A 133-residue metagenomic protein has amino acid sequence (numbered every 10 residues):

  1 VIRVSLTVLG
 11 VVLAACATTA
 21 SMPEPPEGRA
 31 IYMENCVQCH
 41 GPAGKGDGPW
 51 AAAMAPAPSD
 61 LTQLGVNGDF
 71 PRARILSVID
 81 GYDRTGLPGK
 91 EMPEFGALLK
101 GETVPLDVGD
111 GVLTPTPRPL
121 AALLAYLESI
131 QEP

Functional and structural regions predicted by a protein language model:
V1-C16: Sec-dependent bacterial lipoprotein signal peptides
A15-I31: Electrostatic cytochrome c docking/interface patches
T19, C39-G46, A97, E128: Detector for the c-type heme attachment site
E24, P71, P115-P119: An acidic site on a long C-lobe helix of protein kinase domains
G28, Y32-P42, M92, L123 (+1 more regions): The canonical Cys-X-X-Cys-His
M33, V37, D80-R84, E128-E132: Sec-exported extracytoplasmic/periplasmic mature domains
A53-V112, L123: Extracytoplasmic electron-transfer domains, predominantly the class I c-type cytochrome c fold
R118-P133: C-terminal partner/receptor-binding element of secreted or periplasmic proteins
